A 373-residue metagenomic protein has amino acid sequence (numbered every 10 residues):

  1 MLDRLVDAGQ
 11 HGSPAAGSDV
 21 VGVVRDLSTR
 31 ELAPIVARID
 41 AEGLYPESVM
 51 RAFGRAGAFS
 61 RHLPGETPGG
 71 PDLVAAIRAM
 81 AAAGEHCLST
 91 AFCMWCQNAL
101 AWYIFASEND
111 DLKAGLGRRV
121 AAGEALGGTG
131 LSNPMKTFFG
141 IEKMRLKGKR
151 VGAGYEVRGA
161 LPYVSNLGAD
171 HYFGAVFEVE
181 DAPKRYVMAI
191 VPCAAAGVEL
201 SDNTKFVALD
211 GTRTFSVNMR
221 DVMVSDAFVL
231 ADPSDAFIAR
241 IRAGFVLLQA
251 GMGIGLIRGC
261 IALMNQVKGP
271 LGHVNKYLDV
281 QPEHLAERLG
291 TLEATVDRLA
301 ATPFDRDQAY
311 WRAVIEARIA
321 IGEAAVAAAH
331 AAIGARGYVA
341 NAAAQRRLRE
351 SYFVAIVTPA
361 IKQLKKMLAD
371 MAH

Functional and structural regions predicted by a protein language model:
M1-G70: A generic N-terminal leader/anchor concept
L2, A335-H373: Glycine-rich phosphate/cofactor-binding loops in nucleotide/flavin-utilizing enzymes
A33-A41, G269, G290-E323, A327-V339: C-terminal helix-coil-helix/basic helical segment that borders enzyme active sites and/or dimer interfaces and provides
L44-R55, F59-R158: Glycine-rich flavin
P71-V74, R150, A227-D235, G334: Acidic-glycine-rich active-site phosphate/pyrophosphate-binding loop
A160-A195: DPxDG-like acidic metal-binding loop motif
T204-G290: Glycine-rich beta->alpha junctions and the first turn(s) of the following alpha-helix
G255, E283-G290, R312, E316-E323 (+1 more regions): Generic structural signal for well-ordered, non-transmembrane alpha-helical segments in soluble/cytosolic regions
